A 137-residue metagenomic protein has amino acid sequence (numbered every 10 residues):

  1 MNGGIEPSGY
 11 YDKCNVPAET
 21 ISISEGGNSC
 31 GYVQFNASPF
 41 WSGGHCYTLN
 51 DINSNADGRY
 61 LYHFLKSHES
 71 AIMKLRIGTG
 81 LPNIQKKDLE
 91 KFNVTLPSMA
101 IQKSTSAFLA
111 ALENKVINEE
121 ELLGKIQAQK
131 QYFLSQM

Functional and structural regions predicted by a protein language model:
M1-L96: DNA target-recognition domains and sequence-specific DNA-contacting regions of bacterial/archaeal
T95-M137: Amphipathic alpha-helical coiled-coil/heptad-repeat segments
